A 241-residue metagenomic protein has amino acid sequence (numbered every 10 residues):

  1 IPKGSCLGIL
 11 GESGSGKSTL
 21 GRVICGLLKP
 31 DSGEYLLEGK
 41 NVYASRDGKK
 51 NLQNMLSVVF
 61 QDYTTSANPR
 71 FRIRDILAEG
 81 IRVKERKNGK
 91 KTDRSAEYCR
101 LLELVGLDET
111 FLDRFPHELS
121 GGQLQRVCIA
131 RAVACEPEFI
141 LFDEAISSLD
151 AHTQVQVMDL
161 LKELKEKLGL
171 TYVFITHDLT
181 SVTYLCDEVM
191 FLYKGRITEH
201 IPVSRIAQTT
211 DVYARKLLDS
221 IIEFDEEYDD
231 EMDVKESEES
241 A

Functional and structural regions predicted by a protein language model:
C25: Helix-to-loop junction immediately C-terminal to a conserved catalytic motif
G33-A44, L52: Conserved ABC transporter NBD signature motif
T92-T110, D219: Conserved ABC ATPase "signature" region
F115-L119, Q123: Conserved ABC ATPase signature
E136: Conserved catalytic motifs of ABC-family nucleotide-binding domains
V182-Y184: A short, surface-exposed alpha-helical micro-motif characterized by mixed small hydrophobic and charged/polar residues
